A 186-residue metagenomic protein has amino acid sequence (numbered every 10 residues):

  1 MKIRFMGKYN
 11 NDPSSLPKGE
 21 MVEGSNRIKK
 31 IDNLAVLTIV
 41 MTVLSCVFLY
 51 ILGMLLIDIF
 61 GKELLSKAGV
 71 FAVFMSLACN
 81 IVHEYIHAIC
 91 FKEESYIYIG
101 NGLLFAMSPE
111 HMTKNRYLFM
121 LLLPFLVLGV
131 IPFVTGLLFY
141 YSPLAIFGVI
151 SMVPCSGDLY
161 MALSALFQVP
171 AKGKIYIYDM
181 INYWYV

Functional and structural regions predicted by a protein language model:
K2-I57, L103-V186: Metalloprotease/metallohydrolase-associated module, dominated by Zn2+-dependent proteases
L49-L52, A68, Y98: Short acidic/polar alpha-helix capping motifs at helix-coil junctions
L56-L64: Membrane-interface helix termini and inter-helical loops of multi-pass transporters
E63-K67, F147-I150: Non-cytosolic membrane-interface motifs at loop->transmembrane helix junctions
L64-N80: Short pre-active-site segment immediately N-terminal to the catalytic Zn-binding motif
C79-K92, P124: Active-site recognition of the HExxH zinc-binding catalytic motif
I86-E94, I131, A165: Active-site-flanking alpha-helical
S95-L103: Peri-membrane helix termini and adjoining interfacial loops of integral membrane proteins
